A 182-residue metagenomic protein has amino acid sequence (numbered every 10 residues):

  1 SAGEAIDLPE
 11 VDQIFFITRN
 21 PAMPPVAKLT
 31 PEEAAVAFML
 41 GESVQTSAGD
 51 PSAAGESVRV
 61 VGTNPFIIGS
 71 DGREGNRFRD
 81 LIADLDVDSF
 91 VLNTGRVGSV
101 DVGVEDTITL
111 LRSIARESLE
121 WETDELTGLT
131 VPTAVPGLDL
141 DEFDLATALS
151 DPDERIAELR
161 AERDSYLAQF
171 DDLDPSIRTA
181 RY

Functional and structural regions predicted by a protein language model:
A2-Y182: Conserved NTP phosphate-binding and transfer environment spanning the P-loop NTPase/kinase superfamily
